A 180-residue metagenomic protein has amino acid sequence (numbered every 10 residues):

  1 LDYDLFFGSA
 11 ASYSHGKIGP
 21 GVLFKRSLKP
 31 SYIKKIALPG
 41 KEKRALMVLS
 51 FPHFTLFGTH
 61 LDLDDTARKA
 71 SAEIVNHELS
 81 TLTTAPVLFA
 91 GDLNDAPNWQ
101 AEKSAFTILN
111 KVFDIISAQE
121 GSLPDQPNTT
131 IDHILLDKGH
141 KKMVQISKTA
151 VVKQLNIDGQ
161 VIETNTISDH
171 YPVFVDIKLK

Functional and structural regions predicted by a protein language model:
L1-F54, K148-A150: Structured beta-strand-rich core segments of catalytic domains in phosphoester-bond hydrolases
Y13-G19, D65, A96-W99, D125-Q126: Short catalytic/ligand-binding loop motif for oxyanion handling, primarily in non-cytosolic enzymes, centered on
P20-V22, L46-V48, G58, D132-L136 (+1 more regions): Conserved hydrophobic/aromatic beta-strand scaffold that supports enzyme active sites
L28-K35, S80-L88, D95-K180: Metal-dependent phosphoester-hydrolase catalytic domains
I33-A37, F57-A67: Surface-exposed cleft-lining segments at the edges of enzyme active sites
T59, G91-D92: Active-site flanking residues adjacent to catalytic metal/cofactor-binding acidic residues
L61, S71-V75, T83: Hydrophobic, aromatic-enriched interface-forming segments
R68-S71, V75, A101-A105: Stable alpha-helical elements in mature extracytoplasmic
